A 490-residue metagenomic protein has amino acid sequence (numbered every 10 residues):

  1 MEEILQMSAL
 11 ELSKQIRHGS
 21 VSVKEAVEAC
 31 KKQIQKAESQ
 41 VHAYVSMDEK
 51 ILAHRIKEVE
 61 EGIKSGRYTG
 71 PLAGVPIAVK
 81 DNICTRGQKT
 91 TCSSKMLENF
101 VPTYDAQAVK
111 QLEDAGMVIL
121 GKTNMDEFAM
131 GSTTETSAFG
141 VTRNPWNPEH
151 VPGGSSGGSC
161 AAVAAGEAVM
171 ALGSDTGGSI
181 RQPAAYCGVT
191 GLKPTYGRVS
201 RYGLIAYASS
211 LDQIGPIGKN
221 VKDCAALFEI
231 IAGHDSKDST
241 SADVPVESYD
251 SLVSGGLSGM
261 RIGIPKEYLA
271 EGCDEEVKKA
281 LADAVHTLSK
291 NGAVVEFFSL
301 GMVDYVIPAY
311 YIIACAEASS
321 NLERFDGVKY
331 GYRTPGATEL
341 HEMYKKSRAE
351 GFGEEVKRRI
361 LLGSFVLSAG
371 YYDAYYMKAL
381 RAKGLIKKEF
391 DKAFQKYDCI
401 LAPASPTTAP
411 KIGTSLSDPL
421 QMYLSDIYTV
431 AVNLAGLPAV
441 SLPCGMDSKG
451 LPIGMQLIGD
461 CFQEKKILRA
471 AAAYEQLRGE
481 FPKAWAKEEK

Functional and structural regions predicted by a protein language model:
M1-K57, K290-G292, K483-K490: An N-terminal boundary/leader segment
S13-K14, K57, A270, M302-V303 (+2 more regions): Serine-dependent amide/ester hydrolase catalytic core
G19, K80, N220: Short, conserved phosphate/pyrophosphate- and ester-handling motifs at nucleotide-, phospho-/glycolipid
A26-C30, A309-Y310, V356-S364: Short alpha-helical scaffolding segments that buttress acidic/His motifs in well-ordered protein cores
C30, L52, K80, L112 (+6 more regions): Conserved hydrophobic/aromatic pocket- or pore-lining residues that grip, position, or stack substrates in active sites
K36, D114, A165-M170, S174-G272 (+6 more regions): Structural helix-boundary/capping segments
L72-C92, S251, G256-G263, A316-K387 (+1 more regions): Short helix-loop capping/hinge segments that flank enzyme active sites or metal/cofactor-binding pockets
L72-I214, E267, A316, A402-L420: Short glycine/serine-rich loop/turn segments
